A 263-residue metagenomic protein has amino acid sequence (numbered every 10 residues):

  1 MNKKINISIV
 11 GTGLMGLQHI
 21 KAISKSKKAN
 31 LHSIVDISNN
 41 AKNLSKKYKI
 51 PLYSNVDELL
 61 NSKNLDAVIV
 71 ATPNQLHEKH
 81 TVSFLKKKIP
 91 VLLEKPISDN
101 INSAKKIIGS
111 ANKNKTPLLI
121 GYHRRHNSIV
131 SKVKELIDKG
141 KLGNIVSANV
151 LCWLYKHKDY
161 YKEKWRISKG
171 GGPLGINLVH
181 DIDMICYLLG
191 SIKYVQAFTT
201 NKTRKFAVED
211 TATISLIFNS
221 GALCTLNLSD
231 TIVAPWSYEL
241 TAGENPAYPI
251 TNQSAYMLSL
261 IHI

Functional and structural regions predicted by a protein language model:
M1-Y48: N-terminal Rossmann-like dinucleotide-binding module
S33, A67, S147: Short, Asp-centered acidic motifs that coordinate Mg2+ and/or phosphate in catalytic or ligand-binding sites
I50-V56: Conserved SAM-binding strand-loop segment of SAM-dependent methyltransferases
S54, L93, I120, Q196-T199: Short loop/edge segments at beta-strand edges and connector loops that shape dinucleotide/nucleotide cofactor-binding
S62, A67-N74, E78-R125, G140: Beta-strand-loop-alpha-helix segment that lines the small-molecule cofactor/substrate pocket of alpha/beta enzymes
R124-A207, A212-L216, L223, W236-Y238: Predominantly a Rossmann-like dinucleotide-binding segment in NAD(P)-dependent oxidoreductases
V233-A247: Short, surface-exposed loop/helix-turn segments at secondary-structure junctions that function as lids/hinges flanking
I261-I263: Conserved small/polar residues in nucleotide/adenosyl-binding loops
